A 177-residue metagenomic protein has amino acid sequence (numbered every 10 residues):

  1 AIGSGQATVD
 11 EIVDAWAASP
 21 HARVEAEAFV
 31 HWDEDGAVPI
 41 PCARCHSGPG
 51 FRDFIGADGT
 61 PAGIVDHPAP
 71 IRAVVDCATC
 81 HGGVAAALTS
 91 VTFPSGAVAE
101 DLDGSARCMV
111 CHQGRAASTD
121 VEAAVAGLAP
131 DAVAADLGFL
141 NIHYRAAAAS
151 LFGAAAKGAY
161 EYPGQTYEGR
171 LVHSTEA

Functional and structural regions predicted by a protein language model:
A1-S105, M109-A177: Sequence context of c-type cytochrome heme-c attachment sites
